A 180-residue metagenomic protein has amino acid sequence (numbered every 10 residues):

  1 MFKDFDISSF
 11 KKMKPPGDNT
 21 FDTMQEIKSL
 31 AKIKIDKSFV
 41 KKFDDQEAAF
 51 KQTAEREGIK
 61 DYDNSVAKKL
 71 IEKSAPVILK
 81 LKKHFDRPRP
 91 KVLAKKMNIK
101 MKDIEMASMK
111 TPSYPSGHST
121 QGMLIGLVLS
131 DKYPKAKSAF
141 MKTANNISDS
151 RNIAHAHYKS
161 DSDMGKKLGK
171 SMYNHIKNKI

Functional and structural regions predicted by a protein language model:
M1-A154: Hydrophobic alpha-helical bundle signature of multipass membrane enzymes
V128-K135, S171, H175, K179: Active-site catalytic microenvironments for nucleophilic, acid-base chemistry
F140-M141, N178-I180: Short, highly charged low-complexity linear segments
N146-K177: Interfacial helix-loop-helix junctions of multi-pass membrane proteins
